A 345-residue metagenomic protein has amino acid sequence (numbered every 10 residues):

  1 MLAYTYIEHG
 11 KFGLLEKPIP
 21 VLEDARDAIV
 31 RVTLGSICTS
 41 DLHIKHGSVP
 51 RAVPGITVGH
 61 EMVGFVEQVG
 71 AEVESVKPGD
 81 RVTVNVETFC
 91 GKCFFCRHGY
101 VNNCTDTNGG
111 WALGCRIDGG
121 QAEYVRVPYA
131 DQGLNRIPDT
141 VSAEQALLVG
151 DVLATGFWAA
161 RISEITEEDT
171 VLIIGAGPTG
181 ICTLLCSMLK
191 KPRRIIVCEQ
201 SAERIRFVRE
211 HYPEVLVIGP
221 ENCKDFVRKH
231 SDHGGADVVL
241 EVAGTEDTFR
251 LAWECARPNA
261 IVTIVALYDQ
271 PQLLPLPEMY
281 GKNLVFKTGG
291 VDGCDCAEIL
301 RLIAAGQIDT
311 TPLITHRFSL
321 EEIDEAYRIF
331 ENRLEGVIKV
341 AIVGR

Functional and structural regions predicted by a protein language model:
M1-A3, D225-F226, R250-E254, G293-R345: C-terminal hydrophobic helical "lid"/dimerization subdomain of Rossmann-like NAD(P)H-dependent oxidoreductases
P20-G35, S48-R97, P138-V141: Glycine-rich beta-strand-centered segment in the early N-terminal region that forms part of a ligand/cofactor-binding
E23-D24, K77, T166, R257 (+1 more regions): Residue-level recognition of short, solvent-exposed, well-ordered loop/turn junctions that link secondary-structure
C38, N85-N135, D139-V141: Cysteine-cluster motifs in flexible loop/terminal segments that predominantly coordinate metals
G79, E168, E214, G235-A236 (+1 more regions): Local beta-strand N-terminus motif with an aromatic residue
R136-E221: Mid-domain Rossmann-like dinucleotide-binding core that forms the NAD(H)/NADP(H) cofactor-binding site
S163, M188, R193, I205-V285: Glycine-rich cofactor phosphate-binding loops and adjacent beta1-alpha1 units of small-molecule cofactor enzyme domains
E199, A266, G290: Conserved acidic E/D residue at the C-terminus of a beta-strand in Rossmann-like folds
